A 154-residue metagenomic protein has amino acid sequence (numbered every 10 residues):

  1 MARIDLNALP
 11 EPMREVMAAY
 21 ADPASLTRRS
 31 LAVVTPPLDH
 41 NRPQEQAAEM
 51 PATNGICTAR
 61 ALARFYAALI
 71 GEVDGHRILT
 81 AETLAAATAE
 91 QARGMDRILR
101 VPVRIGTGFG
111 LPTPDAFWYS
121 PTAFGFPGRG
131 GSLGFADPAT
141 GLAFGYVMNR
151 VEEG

Functional and structural regions predicted by a protein language model:
M1-G154: Catalytic loop of the DD-peptidase/beta-lactamase superfamily, centered on the K-T-G motif and neighboring
